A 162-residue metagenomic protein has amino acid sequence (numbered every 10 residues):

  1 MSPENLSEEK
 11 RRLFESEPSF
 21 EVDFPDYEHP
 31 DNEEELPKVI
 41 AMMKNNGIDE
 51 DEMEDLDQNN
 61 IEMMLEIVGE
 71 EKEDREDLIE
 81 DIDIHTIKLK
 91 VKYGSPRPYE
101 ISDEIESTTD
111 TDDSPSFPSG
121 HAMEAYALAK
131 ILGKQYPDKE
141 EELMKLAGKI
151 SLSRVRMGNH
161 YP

Functional and structural regions predicted by a protein language model:
S2-H160: Hydrophobic alpha-helical bundle signature of multipass membrane enzymes
